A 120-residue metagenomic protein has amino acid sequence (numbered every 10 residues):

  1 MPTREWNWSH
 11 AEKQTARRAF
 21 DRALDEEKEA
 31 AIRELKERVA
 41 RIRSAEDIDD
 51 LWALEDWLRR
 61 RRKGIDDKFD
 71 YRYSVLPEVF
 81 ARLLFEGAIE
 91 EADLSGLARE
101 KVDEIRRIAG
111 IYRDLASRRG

Functional and structural regions predicted by a protein language model:
M1-G120: Acidic, Ser/Pro/Thr-rich low-complexity regulatory regions and the short amphipathic helical interaction modules they
